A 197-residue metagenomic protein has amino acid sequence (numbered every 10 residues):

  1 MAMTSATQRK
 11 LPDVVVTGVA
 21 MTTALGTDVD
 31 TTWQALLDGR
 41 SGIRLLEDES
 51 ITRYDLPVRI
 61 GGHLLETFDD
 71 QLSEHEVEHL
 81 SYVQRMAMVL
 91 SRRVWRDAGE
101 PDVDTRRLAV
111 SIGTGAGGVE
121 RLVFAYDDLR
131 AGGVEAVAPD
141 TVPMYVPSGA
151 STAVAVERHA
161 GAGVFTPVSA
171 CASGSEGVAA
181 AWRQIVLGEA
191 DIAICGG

Functional and structural regions predicted by a protein language model:
M1-G163, R183-V186: Conserved "HGTGT" condensation-loop signature of ketosynthase/thiolase-family condensing enzymes that catalyze
G163-S169: Short loop-beta-helix segment that forms the pyridoxal 5′-phosphate
S169-C171, G197: Short, structured patches in soluble enzyme cores that scaffold and shape functional sites
G174: Short conserved active-site loop signatures built around small residues
G177: Active-site histidine-anchored catalytic micro-motif
A180-R183, A190: Aromatic- and glycine-enriched pocket-lining scaffold segments that form the walls of small-molecule binding clefts
E189-G197: Acyl-CoA/ACP chain-elongation machinery
